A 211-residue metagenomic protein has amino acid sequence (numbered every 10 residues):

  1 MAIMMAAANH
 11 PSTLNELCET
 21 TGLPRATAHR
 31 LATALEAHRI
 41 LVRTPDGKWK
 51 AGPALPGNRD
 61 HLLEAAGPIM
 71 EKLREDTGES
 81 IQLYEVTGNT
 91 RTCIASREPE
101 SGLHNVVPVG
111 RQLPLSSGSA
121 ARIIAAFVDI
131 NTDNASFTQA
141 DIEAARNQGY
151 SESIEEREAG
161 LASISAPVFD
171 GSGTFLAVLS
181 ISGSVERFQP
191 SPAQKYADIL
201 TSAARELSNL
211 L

Functional and structural regions predicted by a protein language model:
M1-D60, N209-L210: N-terminal helix-turn-helix
A8, A121, A125-D129, T201-S208: Short amphipathic alpha-helical signal-transduction/dimerization elements
K50-D133: Amphipathic alpha-helical effector-binding/dimerization core of metabolite-sensing transcriptional regulators
E75-D76, E155-L161: Short loop/turn motifs at secondary-structure junctions and domain boundaries
C93, S153, S165: Short hydrophobic/aromatic beta-strand element in the GNAT-like acyltransferase core that lines or flanks the acyl-donor
T132-E143, N147-Q148, A159, A177-L211: Juxtadomain coupling helices with adjacent low-complexity linkers
I164-G171: A short, hydrophobic, proline-anchored segment that marks a local hinge/packing element in signaling and regulatory
